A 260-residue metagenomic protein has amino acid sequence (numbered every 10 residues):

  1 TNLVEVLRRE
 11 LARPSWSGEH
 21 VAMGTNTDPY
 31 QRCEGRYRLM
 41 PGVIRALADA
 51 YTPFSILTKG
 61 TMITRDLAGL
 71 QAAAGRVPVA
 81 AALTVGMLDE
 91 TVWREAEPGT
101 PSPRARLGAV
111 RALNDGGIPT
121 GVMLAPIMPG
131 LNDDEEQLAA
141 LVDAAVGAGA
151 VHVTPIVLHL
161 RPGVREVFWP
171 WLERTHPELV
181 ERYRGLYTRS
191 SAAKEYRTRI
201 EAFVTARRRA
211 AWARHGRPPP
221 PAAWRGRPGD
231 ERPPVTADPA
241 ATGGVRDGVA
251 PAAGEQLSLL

Functional and structural regions predicted by a protein language model:
T1-A82, G86-W93, P103, L107: Conserved Radical SAM active-site core
G35-R38, E97-A105, D133-Q137, A192-E195: Alpha-helix N-cap and loop-to-helix initiation/capping positions
Y51-T52, I118, A150: A structural motif
T61-T64, M128-A139: Active-site glycine- and acidic-residue-rich loops that bind and position anionic ligands or nucleotide-like cofactors
Q71-A74, V110-D115, T205, R209: Surface-exposed amphipathic alpha-helices with a cationic face
L88-V92, E97-G99, A112-D134, L158-L160: Conserved strand-turn element in the central/C-terminal portion of the radical SAM core barrel that lines
D133-L260: Auxiliary Fe-S-binding modules of radical SAM enzymes
